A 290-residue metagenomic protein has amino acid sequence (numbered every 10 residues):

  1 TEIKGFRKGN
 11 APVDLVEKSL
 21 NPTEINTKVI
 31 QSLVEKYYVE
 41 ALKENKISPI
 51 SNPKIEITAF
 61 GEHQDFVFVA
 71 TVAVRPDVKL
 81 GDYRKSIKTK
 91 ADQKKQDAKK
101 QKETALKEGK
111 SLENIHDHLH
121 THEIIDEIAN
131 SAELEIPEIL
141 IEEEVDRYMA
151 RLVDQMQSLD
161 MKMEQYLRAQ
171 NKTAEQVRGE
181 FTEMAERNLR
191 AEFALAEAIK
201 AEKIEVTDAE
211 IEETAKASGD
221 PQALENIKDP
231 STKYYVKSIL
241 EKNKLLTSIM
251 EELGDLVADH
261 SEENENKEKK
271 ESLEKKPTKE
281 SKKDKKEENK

Functional and structural regions predicted by a protein language model:
T1-K290: FKBP-type peptidyl-prolyl cis-trans isomerases
